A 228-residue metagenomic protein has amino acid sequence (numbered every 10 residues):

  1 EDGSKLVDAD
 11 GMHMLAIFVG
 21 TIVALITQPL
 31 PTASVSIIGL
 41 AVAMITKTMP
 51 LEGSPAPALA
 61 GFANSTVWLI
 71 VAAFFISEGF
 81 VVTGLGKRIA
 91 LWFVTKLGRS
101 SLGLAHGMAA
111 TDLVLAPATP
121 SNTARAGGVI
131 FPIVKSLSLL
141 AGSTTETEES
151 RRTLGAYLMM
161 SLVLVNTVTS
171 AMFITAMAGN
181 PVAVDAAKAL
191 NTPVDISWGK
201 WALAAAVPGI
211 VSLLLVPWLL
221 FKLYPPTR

Functional and structural regions predicted by a protein language model:
E1-D10, F93-L102, T147-T153: Short, amphipathic, aromatic/basic-enriched membrane-interface segments that mark the entry/exit of transmembrane
E1-L69, A189-P193, K200-R228: Hydrophobic transmembrane alpha-helices of multi-pass small-molecule transporters
D8-I17, L102-M108, G155-M159: Short hydrophobic alpha-helical membrane-embedded segments
D8-M12, L30-P31, S65, T119-T123 (+3 more regions): Alpha-helix N-cap/helix-initiation motif
V23-P31, T111-S121, V163-I174: Transmembrane alpha-helix interface/packing and boundary motifs in multi-pass membrane proteins, characterized by
I26-P29, V82, R99, D195: Helix-loop interface residues and adjacent transmembrane-helix termini in multi-pass membrane transporters, primarily
S34-T147: Membrane-embedded alpha-helical segments and adjacent helix-loop junctions characteristic of multi-pass solute
N122-A126, A141-A156, M160-R228: Juxtamembrane and boundary regions of transmembrane helices in multi-pass small-molecule transporters and channels
